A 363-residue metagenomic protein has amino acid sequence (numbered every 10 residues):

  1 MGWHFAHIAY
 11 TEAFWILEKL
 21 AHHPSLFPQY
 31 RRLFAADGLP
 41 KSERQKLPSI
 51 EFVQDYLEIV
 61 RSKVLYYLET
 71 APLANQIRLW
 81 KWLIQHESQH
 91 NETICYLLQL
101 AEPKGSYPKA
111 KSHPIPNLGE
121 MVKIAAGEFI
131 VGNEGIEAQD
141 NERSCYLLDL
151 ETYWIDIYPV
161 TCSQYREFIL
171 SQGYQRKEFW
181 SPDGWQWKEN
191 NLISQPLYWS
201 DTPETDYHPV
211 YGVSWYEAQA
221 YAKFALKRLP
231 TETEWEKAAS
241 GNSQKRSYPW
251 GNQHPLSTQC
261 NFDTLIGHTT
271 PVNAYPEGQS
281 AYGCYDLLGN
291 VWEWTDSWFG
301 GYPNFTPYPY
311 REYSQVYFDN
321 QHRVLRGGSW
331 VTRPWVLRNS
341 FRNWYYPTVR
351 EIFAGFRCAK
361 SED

Functional and structural regions predicted by a protein language model:
W3-A6, Y10-P28, R32-K63, Y67 (+10 more regions): Disulfide-stabilized, aromatic/cysteine-rich ligand-recognition loop
L83, E87-Q89, L97-A138, Q175-F341: Functional-site microenvironments in short loops/helix caps that host divalent-cation chemistry
M121, G127, A138-D140, S144-C145 (+2 more regions): Hydrophobic helix-coil surface modules that form long, contiguous segments used for peptide/substrate interaction
F129, Y153, Y158, W292-T295 (+1 more regions): Conserved GNAT-family N-acetyltransferase fold
N133, I169, K360-E362: Residue-level signal for short segments within beta-strands and strand-turn junctions of well-structured beta-sheet
Y153, V160, F168-Q175, A225-L226 (+1 more regions): Short capping motifs at secondary-structure boundaries
Y165-F168, A238: A structural signal for short hydrophobic/aromatic patches embedded in well-ordered alpha helices
